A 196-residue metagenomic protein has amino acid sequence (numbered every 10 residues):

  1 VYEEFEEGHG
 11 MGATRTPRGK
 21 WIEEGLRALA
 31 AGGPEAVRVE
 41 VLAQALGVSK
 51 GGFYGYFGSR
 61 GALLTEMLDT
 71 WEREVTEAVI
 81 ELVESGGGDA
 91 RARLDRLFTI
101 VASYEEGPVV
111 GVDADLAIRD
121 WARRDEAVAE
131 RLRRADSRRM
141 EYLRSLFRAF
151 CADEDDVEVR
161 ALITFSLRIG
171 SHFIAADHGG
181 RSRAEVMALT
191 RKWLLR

Functional and structural regions predicted by a protein language model:
V1-T16: N-terminal intrinsically disordered/low-complexity leader segments
K20, E24-E66: Helix-turn-helix
K20, E24-G32, A78-L82, I118 (+1 more regions): Solvent-exposed, amphipathic alpha-helical segments
I22, T76, D95, S137-R144 (+4 more regions): An amphipathic alpha-helix signature
E66, I80-V112, T164: Hydrophobic alpha-helical connector segments
D69-T76: Short, basic, alpha-helical segments at the C-terminal edge of helix-turn-helix-like DNA-binding modules
V109-L116, R124-C151, V159-L162: Amphipathic alpha-helical packing segments from all-alpha helical-bundle domains
A129-R133, A149-R196: Hydrophobic/aromatic-rich alpha-helical bundle segments in the mid-to-C-terminal region
